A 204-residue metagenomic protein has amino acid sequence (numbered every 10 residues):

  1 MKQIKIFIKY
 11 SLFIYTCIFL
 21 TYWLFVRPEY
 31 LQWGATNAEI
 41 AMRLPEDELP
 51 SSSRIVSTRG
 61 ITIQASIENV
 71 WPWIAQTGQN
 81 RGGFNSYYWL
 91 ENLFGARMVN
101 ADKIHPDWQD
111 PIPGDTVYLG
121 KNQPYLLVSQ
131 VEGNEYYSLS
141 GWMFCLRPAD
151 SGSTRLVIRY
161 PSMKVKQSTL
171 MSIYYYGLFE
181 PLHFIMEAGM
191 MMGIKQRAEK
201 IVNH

Functional and structural regions predicted by a protein language model:
M1-I8: Short, Lys/Arg-rich N-terminal segment immediately upstream of the first membrane anchor
I4, M42-R54, T62-E68, A75-V157 (+2 more regions): Glycine-rich portal/gate segments that line the openings of hydrophobic small-molecule binding cavities
K9, I14, T21, R159 (+1 more regions): Intrinsically disordered, low-complexity N-terminal regions enriched in serine/proline/glycine with scattered basic
Y10-L20, Y30-W33, Y125-W142: Charged, low-complexity, helix/coiled-coil-prone segments
S11-T58: Short acidic N-proximal helix/loop "leader" segments that mark the beginning of a domain or an inter-domain linker
